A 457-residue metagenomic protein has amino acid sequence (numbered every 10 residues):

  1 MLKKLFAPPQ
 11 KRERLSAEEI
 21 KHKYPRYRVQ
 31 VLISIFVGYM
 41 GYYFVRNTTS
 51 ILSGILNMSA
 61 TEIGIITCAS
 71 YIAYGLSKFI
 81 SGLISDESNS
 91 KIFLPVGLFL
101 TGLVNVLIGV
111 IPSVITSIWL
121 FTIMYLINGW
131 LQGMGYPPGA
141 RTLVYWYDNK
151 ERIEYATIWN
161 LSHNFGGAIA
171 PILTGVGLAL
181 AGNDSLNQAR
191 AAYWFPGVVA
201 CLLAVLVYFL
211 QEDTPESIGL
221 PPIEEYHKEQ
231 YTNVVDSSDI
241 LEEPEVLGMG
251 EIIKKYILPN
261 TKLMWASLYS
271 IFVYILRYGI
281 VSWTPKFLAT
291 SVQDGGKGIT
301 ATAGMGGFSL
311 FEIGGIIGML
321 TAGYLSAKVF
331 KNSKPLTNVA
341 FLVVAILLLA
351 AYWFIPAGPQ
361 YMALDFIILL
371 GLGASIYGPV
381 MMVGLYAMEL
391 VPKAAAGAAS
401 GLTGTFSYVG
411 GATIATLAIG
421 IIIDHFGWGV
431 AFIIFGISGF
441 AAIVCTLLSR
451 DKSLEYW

Functional and structural regions predicted by a protein language model:
R46-I51, P259-L320, V380, A412-T416: Extracytoplasmic gate region of multi-pass secondary transporters
E87-L98, A327-V343: Cytoplasmic membrane-interface "Motif A"-like loop-to-helix N-cap segments of 12-TM Major Facilitator Superfamily
F99-I115, V343-G358: C-terminal ends and interior cores of transmembrane alpha-helices in multi-pass membrane transporters/permeases
M124-H163: Cytoplasmic helix-loop-helix junction between adjacent transmembrane helices in 12-TM secondary transporters
I153-L178, G314-G315, F406-A415: Glycine-rich segments within core transmembrane alpha-helices of 12-TM secondary carriers
W159, H163-E216: Helix-loop-helix hairpin linking two adjacent transmembrane segments in secondary transporters
G167, K393-H425: A late C-terminal transmembrane helix in Major Facilitator Superfamily
N332-V383: C-terminal transmembrane helical hairpin of 12-TM major facilitator-type secondary transporters
